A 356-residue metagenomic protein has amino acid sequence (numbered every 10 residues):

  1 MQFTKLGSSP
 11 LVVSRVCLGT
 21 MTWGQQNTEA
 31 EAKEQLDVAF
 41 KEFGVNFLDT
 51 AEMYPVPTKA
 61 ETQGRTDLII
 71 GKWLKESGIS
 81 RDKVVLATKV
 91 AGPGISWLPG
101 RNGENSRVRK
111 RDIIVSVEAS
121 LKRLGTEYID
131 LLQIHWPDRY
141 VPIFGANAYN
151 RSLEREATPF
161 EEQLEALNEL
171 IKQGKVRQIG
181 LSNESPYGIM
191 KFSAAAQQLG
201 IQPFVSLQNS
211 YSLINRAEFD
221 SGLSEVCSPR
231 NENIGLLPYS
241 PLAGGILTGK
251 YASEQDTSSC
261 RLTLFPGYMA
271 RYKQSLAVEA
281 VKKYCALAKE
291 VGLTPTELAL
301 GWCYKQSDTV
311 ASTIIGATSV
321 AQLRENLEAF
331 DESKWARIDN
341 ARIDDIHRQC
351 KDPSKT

Functional and structural regions predicted by a protein language model:
M1-K89, R111, E127, K172: N-terminal binding-site loop/beta-alpha segment at the start of enzyme catalytic domains that lines or forms
T20-A30, P99-R111, R151-A157: Active-site mouth loops of central-metabolism enzymes
A32, T66, I113, V117 (+3 more regions): Aromatic/hydrophobic pocket-lining residues that form the small-molecule binding cavity in soluble enzyme cores
V56, P137-D345, D352-S354: Beta/alpha (TIM)-barrel catalytic core signal, keyed to glycine-rich beta->alpha loops juxtaposed to Asp/Glu that bind
P57-E61, G92-R107, Y140-Y149: Surface-exposed, active-site-proximal loop segments in enzymatic domains
S77-S106, H135: Structural motif corresponding to the early beta-alpha repeats
R109-Y128: An active-site-proximal structural segment forming one wall of the substrate-binding cleft that immediately precedes
K122-G145: Active-site groove signature of glycoside hydrolases
